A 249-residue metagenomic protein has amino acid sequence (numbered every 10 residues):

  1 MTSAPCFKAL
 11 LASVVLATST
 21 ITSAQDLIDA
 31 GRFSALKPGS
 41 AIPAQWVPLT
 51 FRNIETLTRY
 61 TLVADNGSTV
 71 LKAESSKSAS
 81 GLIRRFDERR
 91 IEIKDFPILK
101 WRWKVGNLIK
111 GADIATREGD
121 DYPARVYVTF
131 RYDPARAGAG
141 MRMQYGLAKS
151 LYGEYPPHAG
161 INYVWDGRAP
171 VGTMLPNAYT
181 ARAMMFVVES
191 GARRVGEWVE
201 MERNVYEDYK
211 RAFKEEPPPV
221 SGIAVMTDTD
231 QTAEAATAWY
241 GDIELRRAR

Functional and structural regions predicted by a protein language model:
M1-L10: Bacterial N-terminal signal peptides that target proteins for export
S19-I21: N-terminal signal peptide c-region/cleavage motif recognized by signal peptidases
A24-R52, A139-Y145: Extracellular carbohydrate-recognition regions
F33, M201, I223, D242-L245: Extracellular beta-strand elements of beta-rich domains used for carbohydrate recognition/degradation or cell-matrix
T58-G81: Short carbohydrate-recognition loop motifs
F86-L99, A192-V195: Extracellular/lumenal carbohydrate-interaction signature centered on repeated Trp-anchored short motifs
D121, R131-Y179: Extracellular/luminal beta-rich ligand-recognition and adhesion surfaces characterized by aromatic-Gly/Pro-enriched
A124-V126, A181-G191, V195-A233: Extracellular beta-strand ligand-recognition surfaces/modules
